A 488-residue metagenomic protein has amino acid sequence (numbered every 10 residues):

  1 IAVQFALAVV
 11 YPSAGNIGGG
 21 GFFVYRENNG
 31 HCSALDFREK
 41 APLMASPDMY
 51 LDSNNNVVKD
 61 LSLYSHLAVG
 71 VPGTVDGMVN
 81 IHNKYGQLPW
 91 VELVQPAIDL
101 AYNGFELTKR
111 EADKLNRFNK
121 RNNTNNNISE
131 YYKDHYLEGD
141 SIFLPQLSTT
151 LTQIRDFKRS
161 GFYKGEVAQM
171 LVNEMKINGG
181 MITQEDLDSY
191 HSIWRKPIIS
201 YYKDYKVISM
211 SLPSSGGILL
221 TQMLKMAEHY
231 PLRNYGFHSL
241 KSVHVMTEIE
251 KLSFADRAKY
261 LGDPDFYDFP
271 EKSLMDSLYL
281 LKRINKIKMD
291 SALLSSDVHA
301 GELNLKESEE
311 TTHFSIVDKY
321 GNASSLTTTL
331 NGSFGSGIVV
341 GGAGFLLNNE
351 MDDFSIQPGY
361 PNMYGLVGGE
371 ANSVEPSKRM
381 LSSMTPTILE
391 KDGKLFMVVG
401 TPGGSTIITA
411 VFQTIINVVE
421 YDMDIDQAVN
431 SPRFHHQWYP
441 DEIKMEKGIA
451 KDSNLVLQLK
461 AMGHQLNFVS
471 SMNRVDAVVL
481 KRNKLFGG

Functional and structural regions predicted by a protein language model:
I1-Q4, V91-Y102, Q169-N173, D188 (+2 more regions): Short, well-structured alpha-helical segments that form the helix of a local strand-helix-strand
A2-K164, A168-S215, M275-D276, K282-L293 (+1 more regions): Noncatalytic scaffold domains of N-terminal-nucleophile
F5, V9-A14, G18-L35, L51 (+4 more regions): Active-site rim segments in enzyme catalytic domains, especially the processed small/beta chain of N-terminal
L144, H229-L330, G342-A343, P358-G359: Internal maturation/activation junctions in enzymes
W194, S308-T311, S333, S382-M384: Short, small/polar residue-rich loop motifs at catalytic or cofactor-binding pockets
I208-G217, T311-S315, L326-I338, T401-I408: Glycine-rich phosphate/pyrophosphate-binding beta-alpha loops
F266, Q357, K378, E420-S470: Extended C-terminal subregions enriched in glycine
